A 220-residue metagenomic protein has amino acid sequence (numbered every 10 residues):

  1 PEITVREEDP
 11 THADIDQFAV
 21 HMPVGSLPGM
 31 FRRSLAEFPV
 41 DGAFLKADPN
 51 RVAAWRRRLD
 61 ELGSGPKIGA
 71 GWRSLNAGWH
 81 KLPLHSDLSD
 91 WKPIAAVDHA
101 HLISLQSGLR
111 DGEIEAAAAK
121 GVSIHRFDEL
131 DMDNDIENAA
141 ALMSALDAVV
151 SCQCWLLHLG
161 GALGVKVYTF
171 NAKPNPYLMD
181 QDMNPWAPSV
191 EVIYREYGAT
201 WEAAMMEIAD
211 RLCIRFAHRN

Functional and structural regions predicted by a protein language model:
P1-N220: Catalytic machinery of carbohydrate-active enzymes, primarily nucleotide-sugar-dependent glycosyltransferases
